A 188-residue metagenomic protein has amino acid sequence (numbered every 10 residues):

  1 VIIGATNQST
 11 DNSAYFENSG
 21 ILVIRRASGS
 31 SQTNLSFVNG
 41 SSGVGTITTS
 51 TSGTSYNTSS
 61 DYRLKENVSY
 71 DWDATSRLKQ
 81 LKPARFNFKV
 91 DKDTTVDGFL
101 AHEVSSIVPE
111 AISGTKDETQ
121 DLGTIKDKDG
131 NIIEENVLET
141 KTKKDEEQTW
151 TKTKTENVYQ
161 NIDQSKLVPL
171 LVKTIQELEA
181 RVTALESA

Functional and structural regions predicted by a protein language model:
V1-Y62, Y70-D73, D91: Trimeric beta-solenoid/beta-helix "fiber body" segments of extracellular/virion adhesins and depolymerases
N57-A188: Intramolecular chaperone/auto-protease modules of tailspike-like proteins
